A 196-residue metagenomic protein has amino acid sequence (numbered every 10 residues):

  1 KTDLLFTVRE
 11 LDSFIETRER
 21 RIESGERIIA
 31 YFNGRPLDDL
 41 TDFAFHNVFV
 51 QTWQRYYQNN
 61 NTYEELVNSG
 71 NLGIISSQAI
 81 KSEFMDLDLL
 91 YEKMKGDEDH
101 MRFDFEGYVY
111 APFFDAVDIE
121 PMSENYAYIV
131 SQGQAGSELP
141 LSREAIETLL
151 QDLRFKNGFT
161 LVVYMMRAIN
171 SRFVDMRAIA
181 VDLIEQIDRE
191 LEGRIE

Functional and structural regions predicted by a protein language model:
K1-E196: Long, hydrophobic alpha-helical segments that serve as membrane-spanning/inserting helices
